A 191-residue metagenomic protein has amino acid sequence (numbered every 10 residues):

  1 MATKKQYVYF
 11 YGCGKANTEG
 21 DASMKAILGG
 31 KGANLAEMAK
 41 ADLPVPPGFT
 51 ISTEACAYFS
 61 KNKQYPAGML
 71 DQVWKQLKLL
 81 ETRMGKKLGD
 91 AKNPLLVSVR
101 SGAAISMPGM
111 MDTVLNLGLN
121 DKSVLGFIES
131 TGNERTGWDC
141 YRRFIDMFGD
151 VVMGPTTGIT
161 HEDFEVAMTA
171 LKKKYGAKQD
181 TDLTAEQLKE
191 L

Functional and structural regions predicted by a protein language model:
M1-L191: Nucleotide/phosphate-binding sheet-loop regions of phosphoryl- and nucleotidyl-transfer enzymes
